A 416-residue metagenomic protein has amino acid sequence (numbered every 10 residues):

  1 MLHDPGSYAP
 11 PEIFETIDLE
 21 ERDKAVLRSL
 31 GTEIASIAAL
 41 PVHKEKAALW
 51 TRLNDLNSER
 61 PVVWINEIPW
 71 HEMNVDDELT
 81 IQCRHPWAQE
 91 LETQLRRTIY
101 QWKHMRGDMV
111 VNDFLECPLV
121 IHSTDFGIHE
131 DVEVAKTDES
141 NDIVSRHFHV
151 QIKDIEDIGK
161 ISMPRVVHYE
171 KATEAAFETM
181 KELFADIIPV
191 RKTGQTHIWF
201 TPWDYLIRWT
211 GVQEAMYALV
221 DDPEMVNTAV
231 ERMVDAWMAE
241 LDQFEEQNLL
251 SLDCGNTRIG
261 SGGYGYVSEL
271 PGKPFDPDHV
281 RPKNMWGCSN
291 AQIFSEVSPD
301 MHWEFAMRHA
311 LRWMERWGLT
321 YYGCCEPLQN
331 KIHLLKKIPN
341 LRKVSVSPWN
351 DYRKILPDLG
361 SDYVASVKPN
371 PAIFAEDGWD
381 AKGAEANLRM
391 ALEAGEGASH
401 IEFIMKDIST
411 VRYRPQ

Functional and structural regions predicted by a protein language model:
M1-I68, V75-T80, R84, D108-V110 (+3 more regions): Active-site loop segments of alpha/beta catalytic cores
L2, K136-D138: Aromatic-residue-lined binding/catalytic grooves and analogous aromatic/hydrophobic interfacial grooves in multimeric
E72-M73, S145: Extended, solvent-exposed segments with strong compositional bias
I81-D131: Membrane helical hairpin/interfacial module
E139-E178: A gly/proline- and charged-residue-enriched helix-loop-helix capping module
